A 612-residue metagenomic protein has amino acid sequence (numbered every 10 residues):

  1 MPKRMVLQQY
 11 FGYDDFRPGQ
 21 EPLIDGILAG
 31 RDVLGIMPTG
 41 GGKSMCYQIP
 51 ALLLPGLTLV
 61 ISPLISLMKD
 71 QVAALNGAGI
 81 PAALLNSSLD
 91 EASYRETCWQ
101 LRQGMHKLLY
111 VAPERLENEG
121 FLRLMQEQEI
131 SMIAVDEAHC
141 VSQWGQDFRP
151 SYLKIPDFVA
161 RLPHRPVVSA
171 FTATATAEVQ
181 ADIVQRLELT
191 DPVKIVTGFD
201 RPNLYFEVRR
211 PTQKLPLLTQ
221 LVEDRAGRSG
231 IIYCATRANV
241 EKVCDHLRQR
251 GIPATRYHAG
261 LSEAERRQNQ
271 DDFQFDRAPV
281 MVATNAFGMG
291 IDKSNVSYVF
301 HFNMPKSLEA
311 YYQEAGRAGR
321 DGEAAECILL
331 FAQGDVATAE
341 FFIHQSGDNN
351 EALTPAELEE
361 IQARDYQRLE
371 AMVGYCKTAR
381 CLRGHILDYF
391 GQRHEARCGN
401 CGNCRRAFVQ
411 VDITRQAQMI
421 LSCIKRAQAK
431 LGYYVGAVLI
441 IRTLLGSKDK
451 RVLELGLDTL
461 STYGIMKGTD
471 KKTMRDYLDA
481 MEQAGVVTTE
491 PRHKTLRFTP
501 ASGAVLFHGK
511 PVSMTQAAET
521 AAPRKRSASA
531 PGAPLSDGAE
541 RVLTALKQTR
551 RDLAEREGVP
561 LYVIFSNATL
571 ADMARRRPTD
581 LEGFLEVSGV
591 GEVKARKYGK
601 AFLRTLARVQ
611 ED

Functional and structural regions predicted by a protein language model:
M1-V6, A337-T338, N349-P355, R364-Y366 (+2 more regions): Accessory DNA-binding and partner-docking regions appended to nucleic-acid-acting proteins, especially the terminal
M1-Y10, D14-P18, P22-S44, A51-L54 (+4 more regions): Helicase motor core with emphasis on the C-terminal RecA-like subdomain
D15, I291, T378, L431-G432 (+1 more regions): Helix-turn-helix/winged-helix DNA-binding modules
G26, H301, Y375, D572-M573: Short alpha-helical segment immediately N-terminal to, or the first helix within, an HTH/HTH-like DNA-binding domain
H164, A226, A379, Y433 (+1 more regions): Flexible coil/turn residues that form the inter-helical turn or adjacent wing/linker of helix-turn-helix
E360-F390: Short, charged low-complexity linear segments at domain edges
